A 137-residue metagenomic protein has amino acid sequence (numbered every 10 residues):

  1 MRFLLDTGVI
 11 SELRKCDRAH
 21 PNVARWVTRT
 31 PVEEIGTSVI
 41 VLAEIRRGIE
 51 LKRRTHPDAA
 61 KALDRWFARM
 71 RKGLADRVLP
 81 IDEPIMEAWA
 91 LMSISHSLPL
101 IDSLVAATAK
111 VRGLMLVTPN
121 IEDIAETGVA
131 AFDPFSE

Functional and structural regions predicted by a protein language model:
M1-I40, L51-F67, E137: Short, well-structured N-terminal submotif of metal-dependent ribonuclease cores
M1-R2, A106, V111-E137: Acidic, PIN/NYN-like endoribonuclease modules and their adjacent C-terminal/linker elements
D6, S38, L98-P99, N120-I121: Histidine- and aromatic-rich ligand-binding microenvironments
I10, L42-I45, M86, I124: A generic structural signal for short hydrophobic patches within well-formed alpha-helices
R14-D17, I49, S93, G128: Short, flexible helix/strand-to-coil boundary loops that buttress conserved ligand/catalytic motifs in alpha/beta
G36, L79, F132: General small-molecule cofactor/ligand-binding pocket signal
V39-I40, D82, N120, F135: Residues at the C-termini of beta-strands that transition into short coil/loop
R47-R53, K61, K72-P119: Active-site neighborhoods of divalent-metal-dependent phosphate/nucleic-acid chemistry enzymes
